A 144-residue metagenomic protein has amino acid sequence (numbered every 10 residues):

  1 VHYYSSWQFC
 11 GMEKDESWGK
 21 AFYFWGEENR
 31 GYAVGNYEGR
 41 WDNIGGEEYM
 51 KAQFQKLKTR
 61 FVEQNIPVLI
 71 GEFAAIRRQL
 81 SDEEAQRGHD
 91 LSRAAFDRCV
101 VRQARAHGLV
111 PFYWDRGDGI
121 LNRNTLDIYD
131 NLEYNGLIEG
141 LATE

Functional and structural regions predicted by a protein language model:
V1-A106: Extracellular glycoside hydrolase catalytic/binding regions
L80-E144: Aromatic-rich peripheral "rim/lid" segments of glycoside hydrolase catalytic domains that contact and position glycan
